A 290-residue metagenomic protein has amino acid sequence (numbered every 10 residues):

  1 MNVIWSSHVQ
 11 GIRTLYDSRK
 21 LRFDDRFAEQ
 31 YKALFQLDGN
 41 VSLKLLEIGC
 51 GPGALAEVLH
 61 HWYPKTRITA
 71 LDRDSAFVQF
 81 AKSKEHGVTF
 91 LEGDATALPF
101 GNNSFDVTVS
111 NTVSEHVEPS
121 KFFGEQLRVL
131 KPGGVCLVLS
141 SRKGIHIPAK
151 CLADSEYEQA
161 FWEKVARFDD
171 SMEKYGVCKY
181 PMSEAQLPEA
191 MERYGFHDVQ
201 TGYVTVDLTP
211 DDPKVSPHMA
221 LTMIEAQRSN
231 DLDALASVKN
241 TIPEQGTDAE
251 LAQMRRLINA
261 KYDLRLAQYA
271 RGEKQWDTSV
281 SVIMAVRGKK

Functional and structural regions predicted by a protein language model:
M1-T14: N-terminal, positively charged/glycine-rich alpha-helical extensions of SAM-dependent methyltransferases
L21-V41: Conserved alpha-helix/loop element of class I SAM-dependent methyltransferases that forms part of the SAM/SAH-binding
L46, P52-A97: Class I SAM-dependent methyltransferase SAM/SAH-binding core
T96-V107: A short acidic, Gly/Pro-enriched loop at the edge of an enzyme's catalytic core that lines a small-molecule cofactor
V107-S120: A short SAM/SAH-binding and catalytic strip from SAM-dependent methyltransferases
K121-V135: A short glycine-rich, Lys/Arg-flanked "PGG" loop and its adjoining helix->strand segment in the class I
V138-S229: Conserved catalytic/acceptor-binding region of the Class I
Y180-P181, Q200-K289: Conserved Class I S-adenosyl-L-methionine
